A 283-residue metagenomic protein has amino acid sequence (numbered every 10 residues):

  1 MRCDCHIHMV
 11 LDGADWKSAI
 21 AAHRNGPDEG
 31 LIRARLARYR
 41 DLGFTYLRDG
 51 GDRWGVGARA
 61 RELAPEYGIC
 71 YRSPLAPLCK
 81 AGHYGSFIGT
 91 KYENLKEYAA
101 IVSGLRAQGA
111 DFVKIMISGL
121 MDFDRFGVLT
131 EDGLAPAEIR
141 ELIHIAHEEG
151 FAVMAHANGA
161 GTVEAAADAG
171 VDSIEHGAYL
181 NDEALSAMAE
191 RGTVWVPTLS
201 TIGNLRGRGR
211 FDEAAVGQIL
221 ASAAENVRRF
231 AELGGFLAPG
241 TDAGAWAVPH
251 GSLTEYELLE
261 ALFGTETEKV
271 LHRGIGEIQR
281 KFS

Functional and structural regions predicted by a protein language model:
R2-L63, Y84: Metal-associated gating/positioning segment near the N- to mid-region
H8-D12, R53-G57, C79-A81, G119-F123 (+4 more regions): Active-site environment of divalent metal-dependent phosphoester hydrolases
V10-P27, A81-Y92, D124-D132, R206-A215: Acidic/histidine-rich helix-loop elements that form or flank divalent-metal/phosphate-binding sites at the catalytic
G13-S18, V163-A169, I202-E213, A223 (+1 more regions): Histidine/acidic-residue-rich catalytic or RNA/ligand-binding cores of hydrolases and nuclease-related proteins
E29-A58, G68-L78, A110-F123, A152 (+1 more regions): Divalent metal-dependent hydrolysis catalytic cores, especially in the metallo-beta-lactamase
D52, T90-A100: Glycine-rich anion/phosphate-binding loops
K96-M116, D122-W195, V216-L237, R280-F282: Histidine/acidic residue-rich metal-binding segments in metalloenzymes
E148, A221-S283: His/Asp/Glu-enriched, well-ordered alpha-helical/loop segment that forms or immediately abuts the divalent-metal
